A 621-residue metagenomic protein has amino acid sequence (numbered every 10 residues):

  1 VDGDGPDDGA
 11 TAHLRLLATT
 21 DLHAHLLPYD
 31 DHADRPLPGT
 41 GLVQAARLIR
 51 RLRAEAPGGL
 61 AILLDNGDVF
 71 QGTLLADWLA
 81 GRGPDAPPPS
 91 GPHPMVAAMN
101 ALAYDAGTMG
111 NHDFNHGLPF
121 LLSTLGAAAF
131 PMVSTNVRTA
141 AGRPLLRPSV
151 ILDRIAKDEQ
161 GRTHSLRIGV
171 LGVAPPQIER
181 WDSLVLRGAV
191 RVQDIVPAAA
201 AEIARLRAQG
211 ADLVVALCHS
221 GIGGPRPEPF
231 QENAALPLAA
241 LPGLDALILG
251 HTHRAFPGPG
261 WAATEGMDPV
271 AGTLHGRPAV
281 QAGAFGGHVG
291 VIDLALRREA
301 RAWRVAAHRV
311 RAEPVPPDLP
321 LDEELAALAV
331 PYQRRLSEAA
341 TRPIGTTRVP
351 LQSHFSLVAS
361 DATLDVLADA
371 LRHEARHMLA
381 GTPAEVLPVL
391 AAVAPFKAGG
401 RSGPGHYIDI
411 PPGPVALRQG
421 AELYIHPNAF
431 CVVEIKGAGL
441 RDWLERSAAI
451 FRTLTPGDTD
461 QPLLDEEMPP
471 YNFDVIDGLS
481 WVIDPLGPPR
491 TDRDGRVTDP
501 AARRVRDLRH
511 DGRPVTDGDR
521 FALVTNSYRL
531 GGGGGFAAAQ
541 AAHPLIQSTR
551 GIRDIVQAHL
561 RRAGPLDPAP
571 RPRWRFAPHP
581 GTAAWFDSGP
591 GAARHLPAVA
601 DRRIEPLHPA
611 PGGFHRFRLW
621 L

Functional and structural regions predicted by a protein language model:
V1-P314, V366-A370, G381-T382, V389 (+1 more regions): Acidic, metal/ion-coordinating pockets
G9-R15, T19, A24-R51, E179-V190 (+2 more regions): Catalytic centers of hydrolytic enzymes
